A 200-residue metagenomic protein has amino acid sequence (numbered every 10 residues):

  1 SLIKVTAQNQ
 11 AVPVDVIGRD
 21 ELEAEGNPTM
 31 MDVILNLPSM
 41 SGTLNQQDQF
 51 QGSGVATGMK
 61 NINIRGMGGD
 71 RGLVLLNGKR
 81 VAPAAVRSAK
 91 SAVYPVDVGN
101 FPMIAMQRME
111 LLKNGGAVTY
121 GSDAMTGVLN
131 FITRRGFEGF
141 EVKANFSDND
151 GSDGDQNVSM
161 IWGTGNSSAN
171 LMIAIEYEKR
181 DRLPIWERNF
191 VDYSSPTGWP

Functional and structural regions predicted by a protein language model:
I3-K4, S39-M40, V81, S147-N149 (+2 more regions): Structural signature of outer-membrane beta-barrel domains
V12-N61, G69-D70, K79-V98, E110-A117: Periplasmic N-terminal accessory/gating domains of Gram-negative outer-membrane beta-barrel systems
E25, M59, A124-T126, D155-N157: Transmembrane beta-barrel architecture of outer-membrane proteins
V33, L73, E110-L112, V128-R134 (+3 more regions): Predominantly transmembrane beta-strands of Gram-negative outer membrane beta-barrel pores used for transport
Q51-G52, K90, R188-P196: Flexible, surface-exposed loop regions and adjacent strand-edge segments of Gram-negative outer-membrane beta-barrel
V55, S122, G151-D155: Transmembrane beta-barrel outer-membrane domains
G72, R80-V81, P95-N145: A beta-strand signature from Gram-negative outer-membrane beta-barrel systems, especially the internal plug domain
